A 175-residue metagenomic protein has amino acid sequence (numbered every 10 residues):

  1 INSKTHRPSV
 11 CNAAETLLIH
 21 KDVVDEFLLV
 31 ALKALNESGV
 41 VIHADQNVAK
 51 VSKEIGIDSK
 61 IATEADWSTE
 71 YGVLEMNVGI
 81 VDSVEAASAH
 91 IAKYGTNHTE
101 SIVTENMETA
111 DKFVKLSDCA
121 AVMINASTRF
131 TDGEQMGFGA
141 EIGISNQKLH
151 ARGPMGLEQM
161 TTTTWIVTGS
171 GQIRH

Functional and structural regions predicted by a protein language model:
I1, S52-D58, V78, G95-S101 (+1 more regions): Short low-complexity stretches enriched in small and charged residues
I1-V73, I124: ALDH superfamily catalytic-core signature
P8, G39-H43, G79, T99 (+1 more regions): Residue-level signal for secondary-structure boundary elements
L17-I19, V73-D82, N97-I102: Short, well-ordered beta-strand elements within core beta-sheets of diverse protein domains
K21, Q46, V81-V84, M107: Alpha-helix N-cap/helix-start capping motif
V84, A89-R174: C-terminal core of ALDH-fold dehydrogenases
